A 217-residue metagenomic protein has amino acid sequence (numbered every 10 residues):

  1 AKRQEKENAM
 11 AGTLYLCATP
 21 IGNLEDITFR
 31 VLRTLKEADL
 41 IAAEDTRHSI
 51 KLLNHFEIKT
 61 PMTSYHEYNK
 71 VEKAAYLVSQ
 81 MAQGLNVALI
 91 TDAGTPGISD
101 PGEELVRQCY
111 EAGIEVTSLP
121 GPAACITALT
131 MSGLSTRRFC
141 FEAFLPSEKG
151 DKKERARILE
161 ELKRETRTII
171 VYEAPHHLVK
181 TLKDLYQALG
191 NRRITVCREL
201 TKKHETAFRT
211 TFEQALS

Functional and structural regions predicted by a protein language model:
R3-Y68: Glycine-rich, flexible N-terminal cofactor/catalytic loop recognition
K6, A11, R167-T168, Y172-S217: A contiguous loop/helix-start segment that scaffolds small-molecule binding in enzyme catalytic cores
G12-L14, L85-A88, T168: Loop/turn-to-beta-strand initiation segments
I21-L24, D92-P96, P175-H177, K202: Short glycine-rich anion-binding loops that position phosphate/pyrophosphate groups of nucleotides and phosphorylated
L35-I41, G113-T117, T168-I169: Short active-site oxyanion
Y65-V71, L145-E148: Conserved helicase motor
A74-A123: Glycine/small-residue-rich loop that forms an oxyanion/phosphate-binding "nest" at active or ligand-binding sites
E104-E165: Class I SAM-dependent methyltransferase SAM-binding "motif I" and its flanking Rossmann-like core
